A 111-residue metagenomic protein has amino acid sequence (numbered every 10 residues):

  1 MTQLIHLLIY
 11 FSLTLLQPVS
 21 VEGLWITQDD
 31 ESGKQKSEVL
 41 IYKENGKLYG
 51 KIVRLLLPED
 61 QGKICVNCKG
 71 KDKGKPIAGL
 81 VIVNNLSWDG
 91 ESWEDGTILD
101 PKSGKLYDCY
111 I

Functional and structural regions predicted by a protein language model:
M1, L16-V19, L86: Intrinsically disordered, low-complexity regions enriched in Ser/Pro/Gly/Gln/His and often acidic
M1-Y10: Sec-dependent signal peptide recognition, specifically the positively charged N-region followed immediately by
S12-L24: N-terminal helix-cap/turn-to-beta initiation motif at the start of protein domains
T27-D108: Central antiparallel beta-sheet cores of small beta-barrel/beta-sandwich binding domains
I111: Acidic, contiguous internal or C-terminal segments within carbohydrate-active enzymes that form a structured patch used
